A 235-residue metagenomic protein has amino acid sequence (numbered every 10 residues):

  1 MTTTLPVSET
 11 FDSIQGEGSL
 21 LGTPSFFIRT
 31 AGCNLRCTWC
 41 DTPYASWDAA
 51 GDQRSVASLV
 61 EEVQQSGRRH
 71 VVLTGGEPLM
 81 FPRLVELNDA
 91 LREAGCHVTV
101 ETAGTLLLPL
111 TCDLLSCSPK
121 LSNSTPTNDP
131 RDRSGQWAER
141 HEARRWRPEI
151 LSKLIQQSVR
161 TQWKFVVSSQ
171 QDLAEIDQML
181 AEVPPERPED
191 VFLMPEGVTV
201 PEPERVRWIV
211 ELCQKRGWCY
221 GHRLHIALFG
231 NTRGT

Functional and structural regions predicted by a protein language model:
L5, E9-D12, P24-F27, R36-L114 (+1 more regions): Conserved Radical SAM active-site core
I14-G16: A detector for short, charged/polar N-terminal pre-domain segments
S19-L21: A short catalytic or substrate-binding loop motif that flags glycine-/basic-rich loops and adjacent residues that bind
C33: Hydrophobic adenine-recognition pocket in adenosine-nucleotide-binding enzymes
V60, M80-T235: Conserved AdoMet/S-adenosylmethionine-binding subsite of the radical SAM
